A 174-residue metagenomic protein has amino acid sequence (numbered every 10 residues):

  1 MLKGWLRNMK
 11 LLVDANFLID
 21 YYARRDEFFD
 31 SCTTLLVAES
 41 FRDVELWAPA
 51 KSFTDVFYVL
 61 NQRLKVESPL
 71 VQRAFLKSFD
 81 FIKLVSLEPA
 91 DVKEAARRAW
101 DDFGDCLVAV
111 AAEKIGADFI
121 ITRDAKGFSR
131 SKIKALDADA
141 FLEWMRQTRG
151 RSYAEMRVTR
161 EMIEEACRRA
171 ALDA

Functional and structural regions predicted by a protein language model:
M1-A48, R63-S68, R130, R146-A174: Short, well-structured N-terminal submotif of metal-dependent ribonuclease cores
L18, F53, F128, F141-L142: A generic structural signal for short hydrophobic patches within well-formed alpha-helices
A48-A50, T122: Short beta-strand segments at enzyme active-site cores
V59-L87: Helix-adjacent hinge/juxtasegments
K83-K126, Y153, A166, A170-A174: Active-site neighborhoods of divalent-metal-dependent phosphate/nucleic-acid chemistry enzymes
K83-L87, A135-E143: Short acidic-hydrophobic, aromatic-tinged amphipathic segments that line or gate anion-handling sites
K126-I133: Short loop/helix-cap segments at secondary-structure boundaries that form the rim of catalytic
